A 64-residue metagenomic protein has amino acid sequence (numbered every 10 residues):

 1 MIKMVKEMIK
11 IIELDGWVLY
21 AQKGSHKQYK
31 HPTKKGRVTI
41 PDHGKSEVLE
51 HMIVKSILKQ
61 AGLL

Functional and structural regions predicted by a protein language model:
I2-A21, K30-L64: Basic nucleic-acid-binding interfaces
